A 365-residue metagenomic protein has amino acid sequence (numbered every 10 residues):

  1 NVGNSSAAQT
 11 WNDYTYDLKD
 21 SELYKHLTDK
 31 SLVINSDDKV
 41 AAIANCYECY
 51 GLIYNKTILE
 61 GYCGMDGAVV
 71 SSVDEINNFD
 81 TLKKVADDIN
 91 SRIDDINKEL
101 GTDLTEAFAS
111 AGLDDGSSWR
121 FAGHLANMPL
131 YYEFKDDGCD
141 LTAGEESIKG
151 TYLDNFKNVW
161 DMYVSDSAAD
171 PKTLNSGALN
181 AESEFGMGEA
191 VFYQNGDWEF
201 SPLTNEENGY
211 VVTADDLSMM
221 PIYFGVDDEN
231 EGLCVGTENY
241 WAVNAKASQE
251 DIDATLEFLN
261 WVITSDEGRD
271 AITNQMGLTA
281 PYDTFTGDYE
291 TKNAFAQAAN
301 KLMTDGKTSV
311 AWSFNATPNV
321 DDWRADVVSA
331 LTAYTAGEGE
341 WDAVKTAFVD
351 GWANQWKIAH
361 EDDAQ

Functional and structural regions predicted by a protein language model:
N1, L104, M187-G196: Alpha-to-beta junction loops
N1-I53, E60, E99-D103, D216-I222 (+1 more regions): Hinge/lid segment of periplasmic solute-binding proteins
N35-N45, Y50, D80-G144, A190: Extracytoplasmic/periplasmic solute-binding protein
D66-V73, E145-I148, D161-S176, E189 (+1 more regions): A local structural motif
N77-T81, T173-M187: Short helix-initiation/N-cap motifs at beta->coil->alpha
K83-D87, D136-N175, I222: Glycine-centered hinge/linker elements that transmit conformational signals in sensory and ligand-binding systems
N208-G277: Extracytoplasmic/periplasmic substrate-recognition and gating elements
V235, L278, D283-T284, A298-I358: C-terminal capping/gating helix-and-loop segments adjacent to ligand/active sites or protein-protein/ligand interfaces
